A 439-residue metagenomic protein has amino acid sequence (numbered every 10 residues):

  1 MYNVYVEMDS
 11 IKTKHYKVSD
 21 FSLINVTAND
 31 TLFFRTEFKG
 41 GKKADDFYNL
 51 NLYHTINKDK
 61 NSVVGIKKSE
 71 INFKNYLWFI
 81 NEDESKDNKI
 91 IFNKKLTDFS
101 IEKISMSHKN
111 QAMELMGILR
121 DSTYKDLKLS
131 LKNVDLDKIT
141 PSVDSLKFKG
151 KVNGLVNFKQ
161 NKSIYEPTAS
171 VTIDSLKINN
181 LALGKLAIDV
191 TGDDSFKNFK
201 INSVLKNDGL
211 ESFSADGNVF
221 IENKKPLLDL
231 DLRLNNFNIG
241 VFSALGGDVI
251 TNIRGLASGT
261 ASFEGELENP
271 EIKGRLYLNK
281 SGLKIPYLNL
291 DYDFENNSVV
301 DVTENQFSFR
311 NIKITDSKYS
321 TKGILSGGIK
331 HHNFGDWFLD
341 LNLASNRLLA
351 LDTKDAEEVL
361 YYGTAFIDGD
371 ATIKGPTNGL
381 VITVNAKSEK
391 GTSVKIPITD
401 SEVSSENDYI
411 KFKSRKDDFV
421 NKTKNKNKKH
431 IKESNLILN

Functional and structural regions predicted by a protein language model:
M1-T260, E268-D370, P376-N439: Interface amphipathic segments
